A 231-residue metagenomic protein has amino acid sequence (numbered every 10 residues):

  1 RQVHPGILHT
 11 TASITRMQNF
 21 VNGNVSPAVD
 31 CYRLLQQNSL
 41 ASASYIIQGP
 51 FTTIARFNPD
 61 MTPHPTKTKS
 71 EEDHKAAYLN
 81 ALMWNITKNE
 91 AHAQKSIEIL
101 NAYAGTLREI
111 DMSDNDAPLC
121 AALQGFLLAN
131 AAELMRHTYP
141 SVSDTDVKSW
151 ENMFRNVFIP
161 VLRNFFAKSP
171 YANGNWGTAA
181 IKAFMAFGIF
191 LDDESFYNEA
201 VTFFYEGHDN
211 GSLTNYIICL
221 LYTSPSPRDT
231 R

Functional and structural regions predicted by a protein language model:
R1-A167, K182: Extracellular glycan-targeting catalytic surfaces
V29-C31, R108-E109, G207-G211, D229: Short, surface-exposed linear patches
D116-A121, N173-G177, S224: A glycine-rich, coil/turn loop motif that links secondary-structure elements
A129-L221: Active-site lining segments of carbohydrate-active enzymes
Y222-R231: Single conserved hydrophobic/aromatic residue that forms the stacking wall/gate of nucleotide- or nucleobase-binding
